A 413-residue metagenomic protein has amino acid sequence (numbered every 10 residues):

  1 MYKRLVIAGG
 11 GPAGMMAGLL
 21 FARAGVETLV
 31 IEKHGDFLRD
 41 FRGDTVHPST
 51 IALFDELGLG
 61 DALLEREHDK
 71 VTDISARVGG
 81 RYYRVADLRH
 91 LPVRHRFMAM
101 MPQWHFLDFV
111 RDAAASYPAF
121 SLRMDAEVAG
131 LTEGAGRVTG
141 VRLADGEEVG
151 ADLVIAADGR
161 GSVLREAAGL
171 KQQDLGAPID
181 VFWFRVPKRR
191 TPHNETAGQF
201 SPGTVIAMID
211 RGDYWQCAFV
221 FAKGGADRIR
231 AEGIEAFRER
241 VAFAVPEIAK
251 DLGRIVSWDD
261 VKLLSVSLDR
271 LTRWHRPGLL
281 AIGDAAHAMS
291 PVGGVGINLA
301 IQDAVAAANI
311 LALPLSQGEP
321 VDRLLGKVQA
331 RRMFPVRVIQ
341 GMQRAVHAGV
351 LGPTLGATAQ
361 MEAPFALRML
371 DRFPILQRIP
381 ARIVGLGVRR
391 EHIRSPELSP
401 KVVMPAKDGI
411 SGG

Functional and structural regions predicted by a protein language model:
M1-A13: Beta1/beta-strand and adjacent pyrophosphate-binding region of the FAD-binding site in flavoprotein oxidoreductases
M1-Y2, A52, E56-A167, L175-W183 (+3 more regions): Conserved N-terminal helical subregion
A8, A22-R42: Glycine-rich FAD pyrophosphate-binding loop
G35-D55: Conserved N-terminal glycine-rich FAD pyrophosphate-binding loop of Rossmann-like flavoproteins
A126, G136-V266, R270-L271, H275: Conserved FAD-binding catalytic core of PHBH/FMO-like flavoproteins
V205, L268-R270, A286-N298, F334: Glycine-rich phosphate/pyrophosphate-binding beta-alpha loops
S265-A281, R337-V338, L355: FAD-binding beta-loop-beta segment adjacent to the flavin cofactor pocket
N309-G413: C-terminal helical "tail/cap" subdomain of flavin- and related membrane-associated enzymes
